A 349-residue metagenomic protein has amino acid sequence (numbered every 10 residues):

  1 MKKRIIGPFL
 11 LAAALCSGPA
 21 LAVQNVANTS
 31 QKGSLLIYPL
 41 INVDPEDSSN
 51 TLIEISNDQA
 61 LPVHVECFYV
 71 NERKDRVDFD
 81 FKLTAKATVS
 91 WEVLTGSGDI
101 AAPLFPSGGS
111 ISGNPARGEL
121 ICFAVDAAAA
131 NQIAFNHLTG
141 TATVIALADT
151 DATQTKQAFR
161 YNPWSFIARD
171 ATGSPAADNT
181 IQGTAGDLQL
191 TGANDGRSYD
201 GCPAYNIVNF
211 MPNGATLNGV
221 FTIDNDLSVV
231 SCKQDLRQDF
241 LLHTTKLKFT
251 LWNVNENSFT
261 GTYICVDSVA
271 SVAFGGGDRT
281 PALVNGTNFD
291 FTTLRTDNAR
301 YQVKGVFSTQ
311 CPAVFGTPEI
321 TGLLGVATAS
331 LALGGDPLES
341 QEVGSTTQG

Functional and structural regions predicted by a protein language model:
M1-N25: Sec-dependent, cleavable N-terminal signal peptides
P19-G349: Gly/Pro-rich, tryptophan- and cysteine-flecked surface segments typical of secreted/extracellular proteins
